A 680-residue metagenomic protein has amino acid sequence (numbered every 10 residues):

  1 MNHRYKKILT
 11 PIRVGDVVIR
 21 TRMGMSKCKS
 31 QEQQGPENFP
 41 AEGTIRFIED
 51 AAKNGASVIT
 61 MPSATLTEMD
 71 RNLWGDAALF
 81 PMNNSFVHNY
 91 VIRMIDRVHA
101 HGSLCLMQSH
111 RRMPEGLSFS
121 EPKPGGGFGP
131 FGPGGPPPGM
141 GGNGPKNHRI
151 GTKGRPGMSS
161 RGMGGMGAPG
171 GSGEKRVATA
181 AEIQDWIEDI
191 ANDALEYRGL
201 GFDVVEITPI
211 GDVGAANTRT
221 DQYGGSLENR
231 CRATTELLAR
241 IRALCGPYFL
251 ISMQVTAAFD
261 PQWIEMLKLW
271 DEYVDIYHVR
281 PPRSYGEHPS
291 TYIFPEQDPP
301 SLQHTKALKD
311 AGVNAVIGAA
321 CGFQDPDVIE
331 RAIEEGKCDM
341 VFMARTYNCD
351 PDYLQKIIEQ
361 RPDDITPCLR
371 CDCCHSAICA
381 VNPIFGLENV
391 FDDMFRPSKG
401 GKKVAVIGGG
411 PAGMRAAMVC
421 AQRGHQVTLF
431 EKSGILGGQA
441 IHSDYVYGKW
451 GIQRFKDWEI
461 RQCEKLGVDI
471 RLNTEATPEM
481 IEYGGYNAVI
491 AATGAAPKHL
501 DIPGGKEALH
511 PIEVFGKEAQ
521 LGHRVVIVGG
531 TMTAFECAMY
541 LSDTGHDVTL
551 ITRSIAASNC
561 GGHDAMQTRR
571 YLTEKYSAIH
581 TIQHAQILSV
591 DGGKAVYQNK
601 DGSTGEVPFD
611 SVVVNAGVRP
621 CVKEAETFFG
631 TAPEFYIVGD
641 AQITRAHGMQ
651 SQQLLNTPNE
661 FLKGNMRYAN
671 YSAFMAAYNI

Functional and structural regions predicted by a protein language model:
M1-I407, P411, R415-Q422, Q426-V427 (+1 more regions): Flavin-dependent oxidoreductase catalytic cores
M107, M253, A319, L429 (+4 more regions): A structural preference for short, hydrophobic beta-strand core positions in alpha/beta folds
S284-G286, N348-D350, I435-G437, A556-S558 (+1 more regions): Short gly/pro/ser/thr-enriched loop/turn and capping motifs at secondary-structure boundaries
H288-F294, D339, I441-G448, R553-S554 (+3 more regions): Short beta-alpha connecting loops at secondary-structure transitions that line or flank enzyme active sites
V313, K337, C463-I470, G505-E507 (+3 more regions): A short helix-to-beta-strand connector/capping loop
G401-F430, R471-G485, T493-I502, E507 (+3 more regions): Rossmann-like dinucleotide/flavin-binding elements
Q426-L466, Y540-A585: Rossmann-like dinucleotide-binding cores of NAD(P)H-dependent redox enzymes
